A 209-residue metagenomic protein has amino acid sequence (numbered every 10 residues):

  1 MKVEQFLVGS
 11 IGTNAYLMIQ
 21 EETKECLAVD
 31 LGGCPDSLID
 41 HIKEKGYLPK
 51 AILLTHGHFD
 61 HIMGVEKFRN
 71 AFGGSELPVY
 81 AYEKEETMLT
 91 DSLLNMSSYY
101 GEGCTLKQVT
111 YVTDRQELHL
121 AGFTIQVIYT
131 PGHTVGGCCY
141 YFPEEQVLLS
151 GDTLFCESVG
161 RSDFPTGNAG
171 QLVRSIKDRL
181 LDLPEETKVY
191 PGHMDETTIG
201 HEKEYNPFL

Functional and structural regions predicted by a protein language model:
M1-K45, C139-G151: Conserved beta-strand hairpin/beta-sheet module of binuclear metal-dependent hydrolase folds, prominently
K2, L53, Q126: Conserved Rossmann-like nucleotide-binding pocket used by diverse enzymes that bind dinucleotide cofactors
I11-G12, C34, H58, E85 (+5 more regions): A generic "binding-loop/recognition-motif" signal
Y16, T110, R115-Q116, C138 (+1 more regions): Residue-level detector of beta-strand structural context in well-folded domains
A28-V29, K50-G57, V79-Y82, Y129-G132 (+2 more regions): Active-site neighborhood of phospho(di)ester-bond hydrolases with catalytic His/Asp-centered motifs
C34-H119, F208: Active-site HxH/HxHxD metal-binding segment of metal-dependent hydrolases
F123-L209: Metallo-beta-lactamase
